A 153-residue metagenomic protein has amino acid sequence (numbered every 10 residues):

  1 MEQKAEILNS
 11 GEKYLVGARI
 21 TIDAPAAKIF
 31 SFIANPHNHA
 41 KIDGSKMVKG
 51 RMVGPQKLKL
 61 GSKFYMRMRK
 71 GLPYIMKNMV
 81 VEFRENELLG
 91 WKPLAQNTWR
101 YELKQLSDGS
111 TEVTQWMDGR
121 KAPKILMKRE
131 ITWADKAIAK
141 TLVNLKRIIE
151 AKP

Functional and structural regions predicted by a protein language model:
M1-G54: Hydrophobic ligand-binding cavity/cleft-lining segments
A18-I20, M76-E82, T98-Q105: Hydrophobic/aromatic beta-strand elements that line small-molecule binding cavities or substrate pockets in beta-rich
D23-A26, F83-N86, L106-D108: Short loop segments at secondary-structure junctions
K28-F30, L60, Y74-M76, Y101 (+1 more regions): Short acidic, gly/pro-rich beta-turn/loop elements at beta-sheet edges and active-site/ligand-binding grooves
H37, K41, K121, K146-P153: Secondary-structure transition/hinge residues
G50-Q96, E112, K140-P153: Glycine-rich portal/gate segments that line the openings of hydrophobic small-molecule binding cavities
K92-K140, L145-R147: Beta-strand/loop substructures that line and gate deep hydrophobic ligand-binding cavities in soluble
